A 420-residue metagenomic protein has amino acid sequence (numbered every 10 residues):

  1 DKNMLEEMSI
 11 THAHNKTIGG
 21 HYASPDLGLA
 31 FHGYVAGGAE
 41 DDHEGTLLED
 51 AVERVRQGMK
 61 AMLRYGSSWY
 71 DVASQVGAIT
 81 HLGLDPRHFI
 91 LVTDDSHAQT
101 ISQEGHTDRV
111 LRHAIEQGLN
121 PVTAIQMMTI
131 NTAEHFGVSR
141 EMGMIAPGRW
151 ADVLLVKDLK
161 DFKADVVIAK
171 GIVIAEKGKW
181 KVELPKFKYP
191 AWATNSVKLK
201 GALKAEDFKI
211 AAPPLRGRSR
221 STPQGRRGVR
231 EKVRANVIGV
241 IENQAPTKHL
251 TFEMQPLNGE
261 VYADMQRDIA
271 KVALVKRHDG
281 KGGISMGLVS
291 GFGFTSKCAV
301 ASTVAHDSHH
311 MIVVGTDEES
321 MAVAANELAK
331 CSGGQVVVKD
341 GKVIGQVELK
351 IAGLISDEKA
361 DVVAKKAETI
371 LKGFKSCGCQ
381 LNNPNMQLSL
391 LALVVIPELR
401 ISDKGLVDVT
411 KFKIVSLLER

Functional and structural regions predicted by a protein language model:
D1-L63, Y70-L91, S102-E116, N120-T123 (+2 more regions): Histidine/acidic residue-rich metal-binding segments in metalloenzymes
P25-D26, L48, S68, M128 (+2 more regions): Conserved beta-strand edge residues that scaffold enzyme active sites
G33-G37, G58, M62-Y65, T129 (+2 more regions): Short, basic, glycine/proline-bearing loop/turn elements
D94-D95: Active-site metal-binding loops of divalent metal-dependent hydrolases
S102-G118, V122-R420: Active-site microenvironment of metallo-dependent hydrolases
